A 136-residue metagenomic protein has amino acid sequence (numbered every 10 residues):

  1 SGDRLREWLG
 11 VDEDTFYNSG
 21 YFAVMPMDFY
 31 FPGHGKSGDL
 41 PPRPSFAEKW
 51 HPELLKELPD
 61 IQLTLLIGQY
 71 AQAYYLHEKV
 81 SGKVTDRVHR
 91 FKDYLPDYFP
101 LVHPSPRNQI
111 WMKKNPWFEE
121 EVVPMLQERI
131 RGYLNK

Functional and structural regions predicted by a protein language model:
S1-L134: A polyanion-binding, active-site-adjacent surface
